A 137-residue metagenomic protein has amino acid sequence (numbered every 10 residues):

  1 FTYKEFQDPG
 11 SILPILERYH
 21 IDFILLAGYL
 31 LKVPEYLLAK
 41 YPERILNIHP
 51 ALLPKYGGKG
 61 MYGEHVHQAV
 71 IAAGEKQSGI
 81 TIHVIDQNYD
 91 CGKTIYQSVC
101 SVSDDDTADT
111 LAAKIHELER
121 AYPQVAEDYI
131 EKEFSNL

Functional and structural regions predicted by a protein language model:
F1-L137: One-carbon transfer enzymes
